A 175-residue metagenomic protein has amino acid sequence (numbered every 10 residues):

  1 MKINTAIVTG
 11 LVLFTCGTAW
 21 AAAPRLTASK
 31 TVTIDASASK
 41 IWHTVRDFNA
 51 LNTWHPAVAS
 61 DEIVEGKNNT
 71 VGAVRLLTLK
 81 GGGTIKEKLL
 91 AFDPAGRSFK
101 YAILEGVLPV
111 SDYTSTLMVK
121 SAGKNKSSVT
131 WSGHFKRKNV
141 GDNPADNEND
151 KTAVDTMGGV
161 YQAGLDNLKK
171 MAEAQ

Functional and structural regions predicted by a protein language model:
M1-V8: Bacterial N-terminal signal peptides that target proteins for export
V8-C16: Bacterial N-terminal signal peptides
A19-K67: Hydrophobic ligand-binding cavity/cleft-lining segments
P24, P109-T116: Amphipathic hydrophobic-ligand
K30-V32, I85-A91, Y113-S121, G133: Hydrophobic/aromatic beta-strand elements that line small-molecule binding cavities or substrate pockets in beta-rich
T33, T53, E62-P109, S128 (+2 more regions): Glycine-rich portal/gate segments that line the openings of hydrophobic small-molecule binding cavities
S37-A38, T44-A50, I85, A153 (+1 more regions): Stable alpha-helical elements in mature extracytoplasmic
S128, F135-Q175: A conserved amphipathic terminal alpha-helix motif
